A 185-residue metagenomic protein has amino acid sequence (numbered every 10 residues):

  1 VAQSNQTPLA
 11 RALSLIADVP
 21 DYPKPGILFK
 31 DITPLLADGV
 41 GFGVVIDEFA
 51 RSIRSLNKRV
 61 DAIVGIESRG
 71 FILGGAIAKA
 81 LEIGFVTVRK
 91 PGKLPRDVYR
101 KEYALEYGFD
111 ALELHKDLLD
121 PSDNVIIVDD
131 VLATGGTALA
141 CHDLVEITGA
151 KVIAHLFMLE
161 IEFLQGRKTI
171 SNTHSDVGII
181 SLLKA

Functional and structural regions predicted by a protein language model:
V1-V128, L132-A185: PRPP-associated nucleotide enzymes
